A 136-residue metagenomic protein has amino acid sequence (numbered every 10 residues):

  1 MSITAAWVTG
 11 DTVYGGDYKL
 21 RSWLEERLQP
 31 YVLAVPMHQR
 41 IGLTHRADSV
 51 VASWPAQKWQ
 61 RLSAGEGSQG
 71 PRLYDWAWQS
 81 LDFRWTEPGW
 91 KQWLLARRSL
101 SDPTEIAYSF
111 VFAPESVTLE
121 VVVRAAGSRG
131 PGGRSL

Functional and structural regions predicted by a protein language model:
M1-V8, V13-L33, M37-R40: Conserved, well-structured functional cores that handle cations and Mg-NTP chemistry
V32-M37, I41-S135: An anionic, glycine-rich sequence signature occurring as long contiguous blocks
